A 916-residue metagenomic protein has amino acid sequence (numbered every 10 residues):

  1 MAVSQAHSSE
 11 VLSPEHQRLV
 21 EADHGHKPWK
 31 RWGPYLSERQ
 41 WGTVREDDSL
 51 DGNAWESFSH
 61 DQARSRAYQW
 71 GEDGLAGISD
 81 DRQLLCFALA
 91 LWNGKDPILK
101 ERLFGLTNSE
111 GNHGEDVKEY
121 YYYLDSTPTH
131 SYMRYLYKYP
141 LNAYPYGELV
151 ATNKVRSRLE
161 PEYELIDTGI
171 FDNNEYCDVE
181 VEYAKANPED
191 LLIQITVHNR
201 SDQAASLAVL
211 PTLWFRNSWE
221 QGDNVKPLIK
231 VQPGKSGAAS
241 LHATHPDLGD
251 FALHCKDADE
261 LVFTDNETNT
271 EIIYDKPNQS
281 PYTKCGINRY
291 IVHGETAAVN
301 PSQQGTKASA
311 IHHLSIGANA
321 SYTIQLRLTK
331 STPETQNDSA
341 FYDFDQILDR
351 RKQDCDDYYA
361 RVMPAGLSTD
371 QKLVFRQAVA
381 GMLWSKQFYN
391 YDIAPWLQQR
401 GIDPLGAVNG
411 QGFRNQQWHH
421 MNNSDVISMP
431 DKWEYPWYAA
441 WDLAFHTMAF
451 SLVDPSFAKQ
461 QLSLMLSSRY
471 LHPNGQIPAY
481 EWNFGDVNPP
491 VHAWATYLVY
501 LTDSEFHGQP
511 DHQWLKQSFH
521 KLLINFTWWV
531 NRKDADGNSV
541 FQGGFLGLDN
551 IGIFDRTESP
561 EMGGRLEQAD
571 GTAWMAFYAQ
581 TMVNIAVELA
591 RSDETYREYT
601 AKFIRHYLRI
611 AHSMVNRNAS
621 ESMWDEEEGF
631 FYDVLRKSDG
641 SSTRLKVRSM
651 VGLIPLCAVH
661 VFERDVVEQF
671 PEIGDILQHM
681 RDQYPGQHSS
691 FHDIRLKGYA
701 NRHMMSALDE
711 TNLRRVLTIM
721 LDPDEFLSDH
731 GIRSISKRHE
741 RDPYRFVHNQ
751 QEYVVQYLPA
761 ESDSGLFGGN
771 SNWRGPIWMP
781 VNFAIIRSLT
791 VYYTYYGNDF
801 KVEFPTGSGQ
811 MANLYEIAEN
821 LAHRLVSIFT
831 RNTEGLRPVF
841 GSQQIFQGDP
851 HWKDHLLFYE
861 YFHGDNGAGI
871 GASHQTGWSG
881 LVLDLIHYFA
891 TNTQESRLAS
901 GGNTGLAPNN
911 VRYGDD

Functional and structural regions predicted by a protein language model:
A2-S65, Q69, Q83-L85, W92-D916: Acidic, mature catalytic/reactive cores of soluble proteins
E72-S79, L89-A90: Structured, charged N-terminal subsegments at the starts of enzyme catalytic cores and at intra-chain domain/subunit
